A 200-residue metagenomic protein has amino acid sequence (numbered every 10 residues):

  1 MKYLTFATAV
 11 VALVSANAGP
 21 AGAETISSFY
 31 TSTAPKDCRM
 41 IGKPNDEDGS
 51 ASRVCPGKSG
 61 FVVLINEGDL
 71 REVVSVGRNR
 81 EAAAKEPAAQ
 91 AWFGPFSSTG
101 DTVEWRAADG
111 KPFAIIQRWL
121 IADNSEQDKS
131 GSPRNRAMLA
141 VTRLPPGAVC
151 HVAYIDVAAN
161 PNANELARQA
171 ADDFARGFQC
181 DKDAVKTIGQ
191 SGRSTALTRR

Functional and structural regions predicted by a protein language model:
Y3-A7, N17-Q90: Charge-rich, low-complexity N-terminal segments
V14, A18-G22, G131, T198-R200: Intrinsically disordered, low-complexity linkers and terminal tails enriched in Pro/Gly and often acidic or mixed-charge
D37-C38, G100, Q127, K182: Amphipathic alpha-helical interaction segments
C38, C55-S59, R136, P146-H151 (+2 more regions): Functionally engaged cysteine thiol sites
A84-K85, G94-F96, E165-L166: The transition from N-terminal targeting/processing segments to the mature protein
A91-P161: Short helix/strand-capping turn motifs
D156-R200: C-terminal partner/receptor-binding element of secreted or periplasmic proteins
